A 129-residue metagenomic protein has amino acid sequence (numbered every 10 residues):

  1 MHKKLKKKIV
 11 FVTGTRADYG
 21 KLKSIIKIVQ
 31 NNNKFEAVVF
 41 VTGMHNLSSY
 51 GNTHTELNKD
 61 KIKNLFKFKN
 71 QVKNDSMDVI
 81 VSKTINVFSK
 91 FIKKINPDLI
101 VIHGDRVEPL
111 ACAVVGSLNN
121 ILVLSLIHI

Functional and structural regions predicted by a protein language model:
M1-M44: N-terminal subdomain of nucleotide-sugar transferases
H2, K6, K61, D78-I85 (+1 more regions): PLP-dependent amino-acid enzyme catalytic core
N32-N33, I95, N119-N120: Helix C-cap/helix->beta junction micro-motif
E36-I80, V87: Conserved nucleotide-sugar phosphate-binding/catalytic loop shared by glycosyltransferases and other
I92-R106: Short N-terminal targeting/anchoring amphipathic segment
D105-I121: Short Gly/Thr/Asp-enriched flexible loops that form oxyanion-binding sites at enzyme active sites
I127-I129: Conserved small/polar residues in nucleotide/adenosyl-binding loops
